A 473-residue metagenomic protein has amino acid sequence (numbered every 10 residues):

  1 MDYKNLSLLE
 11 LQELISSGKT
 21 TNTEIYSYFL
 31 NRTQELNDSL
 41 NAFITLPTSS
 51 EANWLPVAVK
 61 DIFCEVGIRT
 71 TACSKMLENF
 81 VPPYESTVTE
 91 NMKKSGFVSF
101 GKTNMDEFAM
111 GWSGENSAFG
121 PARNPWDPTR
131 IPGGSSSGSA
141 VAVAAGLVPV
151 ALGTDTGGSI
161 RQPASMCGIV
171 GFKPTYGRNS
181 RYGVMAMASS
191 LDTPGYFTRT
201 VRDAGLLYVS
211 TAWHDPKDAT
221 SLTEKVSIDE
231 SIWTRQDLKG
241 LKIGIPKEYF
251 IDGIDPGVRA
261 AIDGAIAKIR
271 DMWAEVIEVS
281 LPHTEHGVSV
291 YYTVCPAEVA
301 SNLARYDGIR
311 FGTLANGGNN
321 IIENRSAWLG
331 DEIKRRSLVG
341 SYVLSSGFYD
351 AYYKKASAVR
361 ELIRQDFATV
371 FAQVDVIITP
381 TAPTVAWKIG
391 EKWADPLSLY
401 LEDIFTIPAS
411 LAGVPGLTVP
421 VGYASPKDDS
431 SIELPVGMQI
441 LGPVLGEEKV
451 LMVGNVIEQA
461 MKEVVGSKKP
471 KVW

Functional and structural regions predicted by a protein language model:
M1-S86, F108-M110, T220-T223, D229 (+6 more regions): Short, well-ordered alpha-helical
L11-S17, M76-F80, D192-R199, G340-S346 (+1 more regions): Short, well-ordered beta-strand elements within core beta-sheets of diverse protein domains
G18, K94, K268-D271, V276 (+4 more regions): Glycine-rich, small-residue loops and helix-cap segments that act as flexible hinges at active-site edges
F29, F43, E85, A204 (+5 more regions): Residue-level signal for inorganic ion chemistry
T45, K173-A260, G264-A265, N319-N324 (+1 more regions): A short helix-breaking turn/cap at a secondary-structure junction
P56-A58, F100, K242-P246: Short, well-ordered beta-strand segments
K75-P83, G120-S135, D395-E402: Short pre-catalytic strand/loop immediately N-terminal to key active-site residues, enriched for Gly-Thr
S86, E90-T211, S410-G422, L434-G437: Short glycine/serine-rich loop segments
